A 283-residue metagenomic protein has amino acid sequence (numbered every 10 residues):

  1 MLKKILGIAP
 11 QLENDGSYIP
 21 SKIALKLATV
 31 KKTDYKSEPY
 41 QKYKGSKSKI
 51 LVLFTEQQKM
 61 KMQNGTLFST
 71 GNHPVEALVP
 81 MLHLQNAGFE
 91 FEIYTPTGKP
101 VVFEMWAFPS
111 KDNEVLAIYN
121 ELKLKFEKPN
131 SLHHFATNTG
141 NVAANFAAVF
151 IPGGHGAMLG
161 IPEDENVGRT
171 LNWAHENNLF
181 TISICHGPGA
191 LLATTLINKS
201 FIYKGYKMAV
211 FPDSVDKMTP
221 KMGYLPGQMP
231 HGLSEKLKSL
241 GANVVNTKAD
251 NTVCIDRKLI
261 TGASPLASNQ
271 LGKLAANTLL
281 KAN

Functional and structural regions predicted by a protein language model:
M1-N177, A190-N283: Extended, subdomain-level signal for the structured scaffold at the beginning of enzyme domains
T181-P188: Short, thiol/selenol-centered motifs that function as redox-active sites or metal-ligating centers
